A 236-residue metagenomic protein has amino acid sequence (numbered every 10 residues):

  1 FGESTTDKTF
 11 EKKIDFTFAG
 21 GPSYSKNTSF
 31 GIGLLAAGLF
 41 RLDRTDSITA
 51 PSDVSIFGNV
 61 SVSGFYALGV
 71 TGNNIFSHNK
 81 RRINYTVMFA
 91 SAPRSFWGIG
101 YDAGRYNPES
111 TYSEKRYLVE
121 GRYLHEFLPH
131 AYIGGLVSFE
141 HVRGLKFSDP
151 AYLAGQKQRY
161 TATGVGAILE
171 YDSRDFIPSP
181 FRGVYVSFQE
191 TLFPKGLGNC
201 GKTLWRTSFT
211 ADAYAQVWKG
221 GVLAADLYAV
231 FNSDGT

Functional and structural regions predicted by a protein language model:
F1-E3: Cleavable N-terminal export/targeting peptides
T5-K8, D175-I177: Short beta-strand/turn micro-motifs at beta-sheet edges
D7-F18, S23-T161: Gram-negative/organellar outer-membrane beta-barrel architecture
L34-R41, V70-G72, A167-S173, F209-A213: Short, well-ordered amphipathic alpha-helices
V119-R122, Y171-D175: Short, charged beta->alpha transition segments
V165-E170, F176-T236: C-terminal outer-membrane beta-barrel translocator/porin domains of Gram-negative envelope proteins and their
